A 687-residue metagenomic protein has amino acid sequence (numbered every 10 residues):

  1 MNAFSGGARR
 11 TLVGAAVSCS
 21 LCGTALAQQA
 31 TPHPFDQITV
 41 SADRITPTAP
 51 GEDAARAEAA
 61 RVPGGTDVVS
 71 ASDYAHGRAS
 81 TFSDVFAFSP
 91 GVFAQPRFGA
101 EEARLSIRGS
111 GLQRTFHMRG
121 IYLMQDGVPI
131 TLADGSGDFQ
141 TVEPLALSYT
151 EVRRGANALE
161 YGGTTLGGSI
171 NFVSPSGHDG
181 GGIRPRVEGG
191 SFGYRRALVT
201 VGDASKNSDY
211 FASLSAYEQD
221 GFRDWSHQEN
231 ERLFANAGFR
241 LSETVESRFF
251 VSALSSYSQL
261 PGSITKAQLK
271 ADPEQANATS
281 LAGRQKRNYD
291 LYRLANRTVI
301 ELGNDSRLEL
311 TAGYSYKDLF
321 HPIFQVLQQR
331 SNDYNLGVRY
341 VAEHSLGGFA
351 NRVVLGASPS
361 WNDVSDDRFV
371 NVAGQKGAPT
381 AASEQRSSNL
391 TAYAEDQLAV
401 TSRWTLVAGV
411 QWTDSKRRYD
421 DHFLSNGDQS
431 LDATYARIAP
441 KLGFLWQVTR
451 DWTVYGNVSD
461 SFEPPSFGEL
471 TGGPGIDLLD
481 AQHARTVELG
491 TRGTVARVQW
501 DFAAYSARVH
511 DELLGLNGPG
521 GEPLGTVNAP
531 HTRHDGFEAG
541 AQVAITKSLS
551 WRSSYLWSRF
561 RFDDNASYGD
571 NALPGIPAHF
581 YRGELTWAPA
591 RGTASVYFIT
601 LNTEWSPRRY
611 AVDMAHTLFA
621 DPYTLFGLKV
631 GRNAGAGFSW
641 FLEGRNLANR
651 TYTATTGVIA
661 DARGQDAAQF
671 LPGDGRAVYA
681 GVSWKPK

Functional and structural regions predicted by a protein language model:
Q37-G77, A103-S106, I121: N-terminal periplasmic "start-of-domain" segments of outer-membrane beta-barrel proteins
P63-T66, S83-V128: Extracytoplasmic beta-strand/coil segments of soluble accessory domains associated with Gram-negative outer-membrane
L112, I121, V128-R154: Short acidic/polar hinge/loop motifs at secondary-structure boundaries that mediate gating or recognition
G182, G189-E218, R223-P261, K286-L302 (+5 more regions): Transmembrane beta-barrel wall of Gram-negative outer-membrane proteins
R307-F320, Q447, T453-S459, A481-A544 (+2 more regions): Membrane-embedded beta-barrel scaffold of Gram-negative outer-membrane proteins
A350, A357-Q447: Signature of Gram-negative outer-membrane beta-barrel scaffolds
T401, L406, D414, S506-R508 (+3 more regions): Gram-negative outer-membrane beta-barrel transporters
W605-V612, R632-K687: C-terminal beta-signal and adjacent terminal beta-strands/loops of Gram-negative outer-membrane beta-barrel proteins
